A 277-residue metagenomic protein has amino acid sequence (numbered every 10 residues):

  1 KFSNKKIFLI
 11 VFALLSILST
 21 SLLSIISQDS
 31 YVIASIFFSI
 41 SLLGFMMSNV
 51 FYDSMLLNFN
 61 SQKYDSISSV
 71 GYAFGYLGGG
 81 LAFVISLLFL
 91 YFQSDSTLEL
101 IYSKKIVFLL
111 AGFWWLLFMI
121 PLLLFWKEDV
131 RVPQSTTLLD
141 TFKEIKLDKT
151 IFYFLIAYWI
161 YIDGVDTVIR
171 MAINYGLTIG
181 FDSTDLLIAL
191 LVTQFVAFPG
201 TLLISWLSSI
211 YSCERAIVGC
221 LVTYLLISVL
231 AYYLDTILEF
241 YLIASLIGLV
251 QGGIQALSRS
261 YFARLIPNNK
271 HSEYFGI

Functional and structural regions predicted by a protein language model:
K1-N4, P199-C213: Helix-to-loop junctions at the C-terminal end of transmembrane segments in multipass secondary transporters
I7-L22, R215-L230: Structural signature of the two symmetry-related core transmembrane helices
S24-F37, Y232-A244: Helix-loop junctions at membrane interfaces in 12-TM secondary transporters
M47-N60, G253-P267: Intracellular juxtamembrane helix-capping segments at the cytosolic ends of symmetry-related transmembrane helices
S66-F89: Glycine-rich segments within core transmembrane alpha-helices of 12-TM secondary carriers
A82-Q93, G112-R131: C-terminal membrane-cytosol helix-exit motif in multi-pass small-molecule transporters
K127-I156: Juxtamembrane intracellular "pre-TM" segments in multi-pass secondary transporters
T167-L186, L190: Short amphipathic helix-loop junctions that connect adjacent transmembrane helices in Major Facilitator Superfamily/SLC
